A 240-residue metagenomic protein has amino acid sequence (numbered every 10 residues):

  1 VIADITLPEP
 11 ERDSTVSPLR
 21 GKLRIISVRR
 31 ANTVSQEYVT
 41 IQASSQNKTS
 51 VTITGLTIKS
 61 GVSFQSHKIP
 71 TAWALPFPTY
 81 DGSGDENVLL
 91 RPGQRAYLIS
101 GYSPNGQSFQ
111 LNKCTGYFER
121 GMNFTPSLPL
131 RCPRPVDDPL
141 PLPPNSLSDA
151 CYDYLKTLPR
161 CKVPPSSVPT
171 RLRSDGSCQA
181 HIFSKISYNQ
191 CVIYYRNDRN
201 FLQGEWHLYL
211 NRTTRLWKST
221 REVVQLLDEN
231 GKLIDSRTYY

Functional and structural regions predicted by a protein language model:
V1-Y240: Activation on beta-sandwich/Ig-like modules and their edge loops
